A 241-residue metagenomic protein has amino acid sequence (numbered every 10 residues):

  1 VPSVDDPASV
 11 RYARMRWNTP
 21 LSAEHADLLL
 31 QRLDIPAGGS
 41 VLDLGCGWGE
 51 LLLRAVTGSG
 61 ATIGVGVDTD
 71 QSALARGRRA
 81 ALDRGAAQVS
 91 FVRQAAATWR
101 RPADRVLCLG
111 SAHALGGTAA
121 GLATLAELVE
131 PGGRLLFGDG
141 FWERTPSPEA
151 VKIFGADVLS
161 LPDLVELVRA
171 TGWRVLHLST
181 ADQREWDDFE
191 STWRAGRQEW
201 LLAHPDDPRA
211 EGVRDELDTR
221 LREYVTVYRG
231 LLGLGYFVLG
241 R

Functional and structural regions predicted by a protein language model:
T19-A37: Conserved alpha-helix/loop element of class I SAM-dependent methyltransferases that forms part of the SAM/SAH-binding
G38-G47: Conserved class I S-adenosyl-L-methionine
E50-A97: Class I SAM-dependent methyltransferase SAM/SAH-binding core
A97-V106: A short acidic, Gly/Pro-enriched loop at the edge of an enzyme's catalytic core that lines a small-molecule cofactor
R105-T118: A short SAM/SAH-binding and catalytic strip from SAM-dependent methyltransferases
A119-R134: A short glycine-rich, Lys/Arg-flanked "PGG" loop and its adjoining helix->strand segment in the class I
F137-A156: Short, glycine-/aromatic-enriched active-site segment of Class I SAM-dependent methyltransferases
S179-R241: Conserved Class I S-adenosyl-L-methionine
